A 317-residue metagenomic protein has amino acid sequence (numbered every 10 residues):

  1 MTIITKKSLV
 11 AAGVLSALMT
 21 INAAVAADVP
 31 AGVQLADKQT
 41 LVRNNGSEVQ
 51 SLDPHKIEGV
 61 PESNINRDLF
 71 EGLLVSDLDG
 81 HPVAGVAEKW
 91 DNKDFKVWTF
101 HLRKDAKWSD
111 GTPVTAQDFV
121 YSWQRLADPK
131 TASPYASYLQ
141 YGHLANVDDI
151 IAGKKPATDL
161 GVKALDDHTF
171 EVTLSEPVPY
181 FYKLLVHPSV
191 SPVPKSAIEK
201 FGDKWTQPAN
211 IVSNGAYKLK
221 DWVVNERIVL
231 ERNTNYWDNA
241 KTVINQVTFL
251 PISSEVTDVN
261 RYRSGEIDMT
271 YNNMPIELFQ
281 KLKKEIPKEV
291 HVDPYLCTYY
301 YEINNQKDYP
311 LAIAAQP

Functional and structural regions predicted by a protein language model:
M1-V25: Gram-negative bacterial Sec-dependent N-terminal signal peptides
V25-V42, L78-D79, V83, D149-K155 (+1 more regions): N-terminal hydrophobic or amphipathic helices and topogenic motifs
A27-A31, L78, R103-A132, P208-I211 (+1 more regions): Extracytoplasmic/periplasmic ligand-capture domains
A36-T40, S47, D68, G85-A87 (+9 more regions): Extracytoplasmic
N44-D94, Q124, V212-S213: N-terminal lobe/hinge region of extracytoplasmic solute-binding protein
S47-S63, V86, P134, F181-S191 (+2 more regions): A structural "hinge/loop" feature
L74, E88-D91, K163, K218-K220 (+1 more regions): Conserved positions in beta-strands of structured domains
H81, D148, G153, D159 (+4 more regions): Gly/Pro-rich hinge or "lid" segments in bacterial periplasmic/extracellular proteins
